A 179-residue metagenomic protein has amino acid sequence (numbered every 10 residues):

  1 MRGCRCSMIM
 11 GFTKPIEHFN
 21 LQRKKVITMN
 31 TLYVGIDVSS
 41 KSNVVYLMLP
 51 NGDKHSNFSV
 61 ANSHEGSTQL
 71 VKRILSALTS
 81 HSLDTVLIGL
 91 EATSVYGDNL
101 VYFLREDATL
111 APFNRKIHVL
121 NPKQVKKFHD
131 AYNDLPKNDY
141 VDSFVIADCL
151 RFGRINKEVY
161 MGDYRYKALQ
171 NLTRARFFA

Functional and structural regions predicted by a protein language model:
M1-F178: Phosphate- and other anionic-substrate recognition elements at nucleic-acid/protein interfaces
